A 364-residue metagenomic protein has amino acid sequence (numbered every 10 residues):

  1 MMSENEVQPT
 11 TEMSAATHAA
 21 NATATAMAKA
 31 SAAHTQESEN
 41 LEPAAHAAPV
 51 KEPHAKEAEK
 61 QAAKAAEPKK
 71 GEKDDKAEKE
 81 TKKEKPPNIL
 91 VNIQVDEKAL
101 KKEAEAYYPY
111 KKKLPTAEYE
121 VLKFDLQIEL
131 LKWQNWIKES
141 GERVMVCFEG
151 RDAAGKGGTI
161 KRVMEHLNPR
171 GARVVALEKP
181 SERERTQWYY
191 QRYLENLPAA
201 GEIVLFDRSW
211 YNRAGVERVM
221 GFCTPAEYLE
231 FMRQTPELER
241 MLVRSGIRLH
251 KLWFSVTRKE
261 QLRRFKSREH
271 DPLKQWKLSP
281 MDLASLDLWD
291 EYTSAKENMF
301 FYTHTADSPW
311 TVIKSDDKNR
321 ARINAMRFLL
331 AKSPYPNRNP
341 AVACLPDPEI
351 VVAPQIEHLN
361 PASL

Functional and structural regions predicted by a protein language model:
M2-L364: Glycine-rich phosphate-binding loop of ATP-dependent small-molecule kinases
